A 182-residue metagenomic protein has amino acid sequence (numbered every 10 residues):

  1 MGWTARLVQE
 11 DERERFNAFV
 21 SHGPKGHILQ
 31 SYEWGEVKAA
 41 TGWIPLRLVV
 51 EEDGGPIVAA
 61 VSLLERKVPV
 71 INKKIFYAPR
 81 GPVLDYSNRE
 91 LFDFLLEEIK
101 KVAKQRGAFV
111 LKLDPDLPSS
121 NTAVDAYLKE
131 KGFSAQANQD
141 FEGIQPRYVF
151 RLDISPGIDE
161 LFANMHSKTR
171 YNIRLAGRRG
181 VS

Functional and structural regions predicted by a protein language model:
M1-R13, A59, K131-S182: Acyltransferase donor/substrate-recognition loop-hinge adjacent to the catalytic core
A18-E33: Conserved GNAT-fold acetyl-CoA-binding loop/helix
E33-V37, Q136-Q139: Short, P/G- and charge-enriched loop/turn segments at secondary-structure junctions
E36-D116: Conserved donor-binding loop and adjoining core beta-sheet/short helix segment in diverse acyl/aminoacyl transferases
A108-D125, N138-R151: Short, glycine/charge-rich beta-strand/loop segments that flank catalytic centers and engage negatively charged groups
